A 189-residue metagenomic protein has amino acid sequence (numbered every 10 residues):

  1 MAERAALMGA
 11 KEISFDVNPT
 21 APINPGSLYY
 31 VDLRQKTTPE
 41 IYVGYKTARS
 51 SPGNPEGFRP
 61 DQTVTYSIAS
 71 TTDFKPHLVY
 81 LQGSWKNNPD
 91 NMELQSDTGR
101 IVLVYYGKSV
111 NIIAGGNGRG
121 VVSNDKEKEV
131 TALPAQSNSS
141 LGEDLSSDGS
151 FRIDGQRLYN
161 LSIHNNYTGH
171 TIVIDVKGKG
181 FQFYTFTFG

Functional and structural regions predicted by a protein language model:
A2-G189: Non-globular targeting/processing and membrane-anchoring segments
